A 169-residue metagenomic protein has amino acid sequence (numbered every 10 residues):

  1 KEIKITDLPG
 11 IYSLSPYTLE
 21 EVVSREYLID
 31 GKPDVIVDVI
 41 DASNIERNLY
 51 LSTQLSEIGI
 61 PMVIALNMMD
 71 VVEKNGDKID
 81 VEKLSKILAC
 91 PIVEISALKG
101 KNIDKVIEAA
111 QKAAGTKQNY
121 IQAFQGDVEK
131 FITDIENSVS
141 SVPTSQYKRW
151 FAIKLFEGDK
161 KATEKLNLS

Functional and structural regions predicted by a protein language model:
K1-K4, P61: Hydrophobic/aromatic side chains embedded in well-ordered alpha-helices
I3-Y17, A42: Switch II (G3) loop of P-loop NTPases
D7, N67, S96: Active-site glycine-centered loops adjacent to acidic/histidine catalytic or metal-binding residues that shape
G10, D70, K99: Short, glycine/acidic-enriched loop or turn micro-motifs at the edges of active sites
S13-P16, R47, V71-K74, E157-G158: Generic structural "secondary-structure junction" signal
E20: Conserved donor sugar-nucleotide recognition element shared by glycan-biosynthetic enzymes
V23-V93: Conserved C-terminal guanine-recognition region of P-loop GTPase G domains, centered on the G4
V63, E73-S169: Alpha-helical transmembrane helix bundles of large polytopic membrane transport and channel proteins
